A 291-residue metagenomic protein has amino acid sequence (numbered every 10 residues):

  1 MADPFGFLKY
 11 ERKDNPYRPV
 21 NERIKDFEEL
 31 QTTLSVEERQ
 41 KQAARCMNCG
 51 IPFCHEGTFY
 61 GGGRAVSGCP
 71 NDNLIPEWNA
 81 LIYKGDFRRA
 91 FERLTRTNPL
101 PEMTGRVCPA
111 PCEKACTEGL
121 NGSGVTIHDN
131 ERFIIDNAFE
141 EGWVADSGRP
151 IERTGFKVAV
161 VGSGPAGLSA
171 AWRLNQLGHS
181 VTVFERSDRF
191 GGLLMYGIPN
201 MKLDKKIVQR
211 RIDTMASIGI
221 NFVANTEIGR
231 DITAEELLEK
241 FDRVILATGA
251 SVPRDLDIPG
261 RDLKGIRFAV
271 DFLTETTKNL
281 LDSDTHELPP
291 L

Functional and structural regions predicted by a protein language model:
M1-E37, K41, E131-L291: Residues forming the flavin
K9-R12, T58-R64, N98, K205-K206: A ubiquitous short alpha-helical element
K25-Q40, P52, G62-S67, N71-R106 (+3 more regions): Ferredoxin-type iron-sulfur electron-transfer modules in oxidoreductases and energy-metabolism complexes
N48, E56, G68-N71, A115-E118: Short, cysteine/histidine-rich loop/knuckle motifs that typically chelate Zn2+
F59, G124, D231: Conserved phosphate/pyrophosphate-binding and hydrolysis machinery centered on Walker-type P-loop NTPases, extending
L74, T95, P99, E113 (+5 more regions): A broad detector of the eukaryotic-type serine/threonine protein kinase catalytic domain
P76, R88, K114, R254 (+1 more regions): Glycine-centered loop/turn positions within well-structured domains that cap or flank conserved ligand/cofactor-binding
